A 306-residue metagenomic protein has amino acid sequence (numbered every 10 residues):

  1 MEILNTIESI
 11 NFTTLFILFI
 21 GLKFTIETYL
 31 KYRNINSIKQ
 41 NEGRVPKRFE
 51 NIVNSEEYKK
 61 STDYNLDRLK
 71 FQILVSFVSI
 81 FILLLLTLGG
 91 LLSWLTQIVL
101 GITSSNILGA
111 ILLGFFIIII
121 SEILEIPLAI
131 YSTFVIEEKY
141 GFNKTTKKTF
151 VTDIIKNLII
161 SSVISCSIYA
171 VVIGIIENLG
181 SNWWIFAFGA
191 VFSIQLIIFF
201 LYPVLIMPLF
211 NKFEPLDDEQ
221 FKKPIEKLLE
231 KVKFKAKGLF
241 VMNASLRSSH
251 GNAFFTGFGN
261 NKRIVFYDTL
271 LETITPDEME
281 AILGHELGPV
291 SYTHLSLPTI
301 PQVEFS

Functional and structural regions predicted by a protein language model:
I3-L295, S306: Polar-ligand-bearing catalytic/cofactor-coordination segments of membrane-embedded or membrane-tethered inner-membrane
